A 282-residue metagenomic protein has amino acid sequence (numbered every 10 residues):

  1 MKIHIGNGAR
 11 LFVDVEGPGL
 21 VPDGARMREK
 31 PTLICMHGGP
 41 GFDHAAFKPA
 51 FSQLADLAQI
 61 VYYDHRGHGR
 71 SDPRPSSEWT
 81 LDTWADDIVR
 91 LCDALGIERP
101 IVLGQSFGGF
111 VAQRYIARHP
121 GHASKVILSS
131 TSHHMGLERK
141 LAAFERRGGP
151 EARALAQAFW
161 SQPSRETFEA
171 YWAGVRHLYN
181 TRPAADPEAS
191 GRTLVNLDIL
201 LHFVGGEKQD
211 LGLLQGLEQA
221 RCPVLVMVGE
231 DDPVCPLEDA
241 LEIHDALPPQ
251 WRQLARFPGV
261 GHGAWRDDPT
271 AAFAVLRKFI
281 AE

Functional and structural regions predicted by a protein language model:
A9-P73: Conserved HGGG/HGGXW glycine-rich cap/lid loop of the alpha/beta-hydrolase fold
D56, V61-F107, A274: Active-site loop/oxyanion-hole signature of alpha/beta-hydrolase fold enzymes
K125-A158: Flexible "cap/lid" loop of the alpha/beta hydrolase fold
W160-E207, G216: Conserved alpha/beta-hydrolase catalytic His-Asp/Glu region
A220, V226-V228, D232: Short beta-strand/loop motif that positions the catalytic acidic residue of the alpha/beta-hydrolase fold
P233-D239: Conserved alpha/beta-hydrolase "acid-adjacent" motif
D245-G263: Catalytic histidine neighborhood in serine/cysteine hydrolases with alpha/beta-hydrolase-type architecture
V260-P269, F273: Catalytic histidine-centered segment of alpha/beta-hydrolase-like enzymes
